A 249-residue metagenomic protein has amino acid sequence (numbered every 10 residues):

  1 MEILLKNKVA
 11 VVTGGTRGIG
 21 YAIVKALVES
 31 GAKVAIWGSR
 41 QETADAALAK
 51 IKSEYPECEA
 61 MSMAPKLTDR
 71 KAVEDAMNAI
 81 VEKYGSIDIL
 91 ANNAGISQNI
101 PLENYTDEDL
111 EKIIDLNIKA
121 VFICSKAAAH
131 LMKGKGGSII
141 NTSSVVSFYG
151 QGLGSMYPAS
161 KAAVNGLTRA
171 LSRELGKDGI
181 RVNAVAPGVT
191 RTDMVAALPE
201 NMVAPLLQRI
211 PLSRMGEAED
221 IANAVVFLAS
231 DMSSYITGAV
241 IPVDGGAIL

Functional and structural regions predicted by a protein language model:
V9, T16-G18, R40: Conserved glycine-rich cofactor-binding loop
Q41, A64-A76, D107, E219-D220: The beta1-alpha1 cofactor-binding region of Rossmann-like NAD(H)/NADP(H)-dependent oxidoreductases
P101-L102, D109-I114, V195, L206: Substrate-binding pocket helix/loop in short-chain dehydrogenase/reductase
S125, S160, T168: Active-site helix of classical SDR
H130, R173-K177, S234: Alpha-helical segment proximal to the catalytic Tyr-Lys
K133, R214-V243, I248: C-terminal substrate-recognition "lid" of short-chain dehydrogenase/reductases
S144: Residue(s) in the substrate-gating loop at a strand-loop-helix junction that position the organic substrate next
